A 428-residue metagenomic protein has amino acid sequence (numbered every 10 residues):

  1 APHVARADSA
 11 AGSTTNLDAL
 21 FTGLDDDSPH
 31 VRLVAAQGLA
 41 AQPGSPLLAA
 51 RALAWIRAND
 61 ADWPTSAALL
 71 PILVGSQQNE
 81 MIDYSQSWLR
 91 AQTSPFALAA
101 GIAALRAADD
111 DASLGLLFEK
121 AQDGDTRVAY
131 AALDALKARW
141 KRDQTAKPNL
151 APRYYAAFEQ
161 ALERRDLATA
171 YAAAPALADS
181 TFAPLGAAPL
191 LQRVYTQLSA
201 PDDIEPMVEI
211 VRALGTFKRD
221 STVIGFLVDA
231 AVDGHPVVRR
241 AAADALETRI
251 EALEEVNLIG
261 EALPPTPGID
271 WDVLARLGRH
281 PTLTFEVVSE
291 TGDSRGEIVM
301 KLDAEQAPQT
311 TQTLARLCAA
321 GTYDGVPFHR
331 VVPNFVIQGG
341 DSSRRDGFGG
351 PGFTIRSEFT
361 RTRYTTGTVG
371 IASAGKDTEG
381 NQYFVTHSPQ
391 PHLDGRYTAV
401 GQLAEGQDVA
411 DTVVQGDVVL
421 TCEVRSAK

Functional and structural regions predicted by a protein language model:
A1-G12, T22, H30-S45, W63-N79 (+10 more regions): Structural detector for internal amphipathic alpha-helices that build alpha-solenoid repeat scaffolds
S13-L17, A49, I82, D111-L114 (+3 more regions): Core helices of alpha-solenoid repeat scaffolds
A19-F21, R51-I56, Y84-Q86, L116-F118 (+3 more regions): Buried hydrophobic core positions in alpha-solenoid tandem helical repeats
L24, I56-D60, L89, A121 (+3 more regions): A conserved position within tetratricopeptide repeats
D27-S28, D60-D62, Q92-S94, G124-D125 (+3 more regions): Short inter-helical turns and helix N-cap capping residues of alpha-solenoid HEAT/ARM repeat scaffolds
T145, F182-K428: Cyclophilin-like peptidyl-prolyl cis-trans isomerases
